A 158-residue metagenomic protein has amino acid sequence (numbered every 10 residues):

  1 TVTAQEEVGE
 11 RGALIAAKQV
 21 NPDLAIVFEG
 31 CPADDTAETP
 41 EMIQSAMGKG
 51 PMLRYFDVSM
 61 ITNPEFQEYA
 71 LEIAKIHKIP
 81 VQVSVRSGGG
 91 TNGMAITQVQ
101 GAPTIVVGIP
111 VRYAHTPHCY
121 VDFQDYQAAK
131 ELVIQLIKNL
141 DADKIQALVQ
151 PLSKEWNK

Functional and structural regions predicted by a protein language model:
T1-E7, A129-L136: Alpha-helical metal-binding/catalytic segments enriched in His/Glu/Asp
T1-P51, K144: Acidic/histidine-rich catalytic neighborhood of metal-dependent amide-processing enzymes
S45-K130, L136-K158: Active-site-adjacent substrate-binding region of metalloamidase/peptidase-like peptide-processing proteins
